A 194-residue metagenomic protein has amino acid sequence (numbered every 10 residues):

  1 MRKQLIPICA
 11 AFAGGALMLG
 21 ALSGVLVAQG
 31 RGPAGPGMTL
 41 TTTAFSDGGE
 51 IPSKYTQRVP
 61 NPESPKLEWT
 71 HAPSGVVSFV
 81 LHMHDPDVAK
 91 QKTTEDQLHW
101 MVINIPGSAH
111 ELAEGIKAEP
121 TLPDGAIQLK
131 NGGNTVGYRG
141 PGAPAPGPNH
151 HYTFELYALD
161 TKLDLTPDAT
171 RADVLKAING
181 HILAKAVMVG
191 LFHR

Functional and structural regions predicted by a protein language model:
M1-Q4: Positively charged n-region of N-terminal signal peptides that target proteins for export
I8-C9, I103: Alpha-helical and His/Cys-centered functional microenvironments
C9-G24: Bacterial N-terminal signal peptides
S23-R194: N-terminus-centered regions that define maturation/targeting leaders and the start of the first functional domain
